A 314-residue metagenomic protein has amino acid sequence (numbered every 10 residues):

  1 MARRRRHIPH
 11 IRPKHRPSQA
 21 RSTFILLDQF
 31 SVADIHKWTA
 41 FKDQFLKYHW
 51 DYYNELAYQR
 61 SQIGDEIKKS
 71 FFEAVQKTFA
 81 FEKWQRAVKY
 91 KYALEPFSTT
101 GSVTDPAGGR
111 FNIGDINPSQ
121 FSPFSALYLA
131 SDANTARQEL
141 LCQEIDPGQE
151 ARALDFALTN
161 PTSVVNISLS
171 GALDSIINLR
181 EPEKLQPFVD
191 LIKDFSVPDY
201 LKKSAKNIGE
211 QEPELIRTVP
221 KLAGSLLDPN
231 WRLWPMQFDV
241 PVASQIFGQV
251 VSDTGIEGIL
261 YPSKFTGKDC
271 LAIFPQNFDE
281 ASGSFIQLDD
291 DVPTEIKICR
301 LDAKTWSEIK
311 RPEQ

Functional and structural regions predicted by a protein language model:
A2-N117, P147-Q314: Active-site and NAD+-binding cores of ADP-ribose-processing enzymes
G108-A151: Extended catalytic/binding region for NAD+/ADP-ribose chemistry, centered on the ART fold
